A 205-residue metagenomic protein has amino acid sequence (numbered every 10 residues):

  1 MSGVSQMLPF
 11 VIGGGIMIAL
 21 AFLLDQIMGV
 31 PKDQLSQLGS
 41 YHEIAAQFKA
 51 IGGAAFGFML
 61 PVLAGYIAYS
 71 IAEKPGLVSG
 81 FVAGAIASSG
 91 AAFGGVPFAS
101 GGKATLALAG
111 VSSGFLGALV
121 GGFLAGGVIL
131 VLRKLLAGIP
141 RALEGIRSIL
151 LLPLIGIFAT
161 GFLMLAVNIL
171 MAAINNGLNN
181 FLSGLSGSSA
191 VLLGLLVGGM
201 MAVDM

Functional and structural regions predicted by a protein language model:
M1-R141, S148-M205: Pore-lining transmembrane helices
